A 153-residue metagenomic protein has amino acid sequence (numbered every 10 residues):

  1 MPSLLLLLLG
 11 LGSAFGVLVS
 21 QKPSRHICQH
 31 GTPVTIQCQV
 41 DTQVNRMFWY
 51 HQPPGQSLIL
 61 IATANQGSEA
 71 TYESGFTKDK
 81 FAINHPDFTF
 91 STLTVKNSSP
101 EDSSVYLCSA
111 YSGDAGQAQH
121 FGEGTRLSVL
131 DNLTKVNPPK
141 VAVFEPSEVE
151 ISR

Functional and structural regions predicted by a protein language model:
M1-S24, S103, L107-Q117, F121 (+1 more regions): N-terminal Sec-dependent signal peptide, specifically the hydrophobic helical h-region
G10-Q37, V143-P146: N-terminal edge beta-strand
S24-I27, Q66, G75-E101, E148: Extracellular beta-strand/loop-rich beta-sandwich domains predominantly from IgSF
T32, Q43, T77, T89 (+1 more regions): Exposed loop/turn and edge beta-strand positions of beta-sandwich/beta-sheet ligand-binding modules
P33-T42, M47-P54, T94-N97, D102-S112 (+2 more regions): Structural signature of extracellular immunoglobulin-like
Q43-T77: N-terminal V-set
L127-D131: Interdomain boundary/hinge segments at the C-termini of tandem beta-sandwich modules
V136-E148: Surface beta-strand/loop "capping" patches
